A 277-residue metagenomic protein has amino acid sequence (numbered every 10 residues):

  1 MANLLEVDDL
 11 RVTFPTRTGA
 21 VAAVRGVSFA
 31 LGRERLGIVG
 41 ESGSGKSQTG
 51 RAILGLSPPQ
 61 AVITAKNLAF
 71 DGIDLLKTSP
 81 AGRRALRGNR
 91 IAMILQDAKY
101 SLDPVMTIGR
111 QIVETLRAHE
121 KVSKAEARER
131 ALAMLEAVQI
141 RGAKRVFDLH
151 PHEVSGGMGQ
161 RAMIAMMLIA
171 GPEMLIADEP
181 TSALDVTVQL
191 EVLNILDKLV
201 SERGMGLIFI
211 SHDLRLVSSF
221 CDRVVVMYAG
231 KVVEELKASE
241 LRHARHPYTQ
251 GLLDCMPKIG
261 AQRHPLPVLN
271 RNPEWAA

Functional and structural regions predicted by a protein language model:
N3, A20, R35, R141-R145 (+1 more regions): Short catalytic/signature loops enriched in Gly
V62-D74: Conserved ABC transporter NBD signature motif
D74, E126-R145, L253-D254: Conserved ABC ATPase "signature" region
I169-E173: A short, proline-enriched helix->beta-strand linker immediately N-terminal to the Walker B motif in ABC-type P-loop
L190-R203, R215: Helical segment within the ABC ATPase nucleotide-binding domain
V217-S219: A short, surface-exposed alpha-helical micro-motif characterized by mixed small hydrophobic and charged/polar residues
